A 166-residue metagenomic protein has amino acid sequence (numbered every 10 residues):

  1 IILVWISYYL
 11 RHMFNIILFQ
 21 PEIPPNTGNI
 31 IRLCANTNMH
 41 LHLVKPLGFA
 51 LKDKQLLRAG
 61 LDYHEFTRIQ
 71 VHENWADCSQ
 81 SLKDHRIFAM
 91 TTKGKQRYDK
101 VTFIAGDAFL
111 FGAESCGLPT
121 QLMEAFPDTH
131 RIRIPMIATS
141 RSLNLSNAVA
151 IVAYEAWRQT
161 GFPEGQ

Functional and structural regions predicted by a protein language model:
I1-Q166: Post-transcriptional modification and biogenesis factors for structured RNAs of the translation apparatus
